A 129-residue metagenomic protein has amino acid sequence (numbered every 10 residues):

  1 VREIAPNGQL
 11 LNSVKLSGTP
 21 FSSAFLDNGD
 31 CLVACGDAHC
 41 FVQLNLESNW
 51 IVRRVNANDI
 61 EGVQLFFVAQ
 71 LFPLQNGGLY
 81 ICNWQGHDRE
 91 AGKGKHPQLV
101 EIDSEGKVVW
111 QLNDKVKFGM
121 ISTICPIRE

Functional and structural regions predicted by a protein language model:
V1-E129: Histidine-/acidic-rich catalytic cores in large beta-rich domains
